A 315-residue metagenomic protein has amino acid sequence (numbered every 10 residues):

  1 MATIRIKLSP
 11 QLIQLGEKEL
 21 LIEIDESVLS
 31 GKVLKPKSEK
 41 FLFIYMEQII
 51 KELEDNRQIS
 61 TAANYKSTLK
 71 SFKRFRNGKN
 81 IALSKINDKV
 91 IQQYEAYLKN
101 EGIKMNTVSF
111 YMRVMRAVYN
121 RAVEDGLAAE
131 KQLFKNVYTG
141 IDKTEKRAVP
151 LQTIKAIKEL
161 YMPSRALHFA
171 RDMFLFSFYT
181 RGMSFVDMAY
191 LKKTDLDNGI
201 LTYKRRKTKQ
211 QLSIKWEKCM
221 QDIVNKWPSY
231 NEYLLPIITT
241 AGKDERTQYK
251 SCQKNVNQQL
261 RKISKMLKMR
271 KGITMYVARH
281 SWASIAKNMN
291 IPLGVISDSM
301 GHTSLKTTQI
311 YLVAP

Functional and structural regions predicted by a protein language model:
L29-E101: Basic/aromatic-enriched alpha-helical hairpins
S71, N100-L133, R181-M183: N-terminal DNA-binding recognition helix of tyrosine site-specific recombinases/integrases
K85-I86, N120-D142, P236: Short, charged hinge/linker segments at domain and secondary-structure junctions
Q132-F185: Basic, Lys/Arg- and aromatic-enriched nucleic-acid-binding interface segment
A148, R205-K209, M300-P315: Catalytic-site neighborhood detector that most strongly recognizes the C-terminal catalytic loop/helix of tyrosine
I154, E217-R270: Active-site/catalytic core of tyrosine-dependent DNA strand-transfer enzymes
E159, P163-R165, N257-D298: Short, basic (Lys/Arg/His-rich) helix/loop patches that form interaction surfaces in the mid-to-C-terminal regions
Y190-K226: Conserved tyrosine-mediated DNA breakage-rejoining catalytic core shared by Y-recombinases
